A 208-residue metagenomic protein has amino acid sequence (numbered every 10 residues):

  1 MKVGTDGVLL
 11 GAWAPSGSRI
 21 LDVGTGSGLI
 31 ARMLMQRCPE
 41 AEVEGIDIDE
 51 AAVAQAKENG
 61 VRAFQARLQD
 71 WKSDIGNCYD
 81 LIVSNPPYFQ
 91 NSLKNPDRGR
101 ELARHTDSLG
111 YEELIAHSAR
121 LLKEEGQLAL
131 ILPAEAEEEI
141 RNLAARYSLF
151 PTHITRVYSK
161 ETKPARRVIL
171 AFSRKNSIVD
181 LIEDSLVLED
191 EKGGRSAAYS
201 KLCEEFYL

Functional and structural regions predicted by a protein language model:
V3, L109-A165, L170: Conserved Class I SAM-dependent methyltransferase catalytic core
S18-G26: Conserved class I S-adenosyl-L-methionine
S27-E40: Conserved SAM-binding loop of SAM-dependent methyltransferases across substrates and taxa, primarily the Class I
E42-D47: Conserved SAM-binding motif I beta-strand of class I
A56: Conserved SAM-binding loop
G60-D70: Conserved SAM-binding strand-loop segment of SAM-dependent methyltransferases
P86-E113: Mobile active-site "lid"/loop adjacent to the S-adenosyl-L-methionine
P164-L208: SAM/dcSAM-binding transferase cores
